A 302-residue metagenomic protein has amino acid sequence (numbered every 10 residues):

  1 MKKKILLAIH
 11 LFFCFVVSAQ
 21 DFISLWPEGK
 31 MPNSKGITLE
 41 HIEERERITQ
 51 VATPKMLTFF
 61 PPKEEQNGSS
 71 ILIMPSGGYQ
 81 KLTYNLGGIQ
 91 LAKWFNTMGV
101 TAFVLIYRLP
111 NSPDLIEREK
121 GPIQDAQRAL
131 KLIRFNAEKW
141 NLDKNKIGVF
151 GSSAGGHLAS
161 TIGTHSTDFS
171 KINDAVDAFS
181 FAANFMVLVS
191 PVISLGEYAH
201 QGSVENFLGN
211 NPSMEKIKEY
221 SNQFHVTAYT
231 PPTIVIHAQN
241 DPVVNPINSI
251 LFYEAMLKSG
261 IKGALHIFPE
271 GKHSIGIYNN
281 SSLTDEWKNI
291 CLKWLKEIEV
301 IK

Functional and structural regions predicted by a protein language model:
Q20-E65: N-terminal cap/lid segment of alpha/beta-hydrolase-fold proteins
E43-R45, P191-H225, P231: Mobile cap/lid helix-loop segments that gate and shape the active-site cleft of serine hydrolases
N67-S76: Short beta-strand element of the alpha/beta-hydrolase
L82-Y84, I89-Q90, Y107-K144, Y278-E286: Catalytic nucleophile-loop/oxyanion-hole region of alpha/beta-hydrolase and closely related hydrolase-like folds
R128-H200, I217: Primarily recognizes the serine-hydrolase "nucleophile elbow" in alpha/beta-hydrolase and SGNH/GDSL folds
V235-H237, D241: Short beta-strand/loop motif that positions the catalytic acidic residue of the alpha/beta-hydrolase fold
V243-N248: Conserved alpha/beta-hydrolase "acid-adjacent" motif
I250-K302: C-terminal catalytic histidine-bearing segment of alpha/beta-hydrolase fold enzymes
